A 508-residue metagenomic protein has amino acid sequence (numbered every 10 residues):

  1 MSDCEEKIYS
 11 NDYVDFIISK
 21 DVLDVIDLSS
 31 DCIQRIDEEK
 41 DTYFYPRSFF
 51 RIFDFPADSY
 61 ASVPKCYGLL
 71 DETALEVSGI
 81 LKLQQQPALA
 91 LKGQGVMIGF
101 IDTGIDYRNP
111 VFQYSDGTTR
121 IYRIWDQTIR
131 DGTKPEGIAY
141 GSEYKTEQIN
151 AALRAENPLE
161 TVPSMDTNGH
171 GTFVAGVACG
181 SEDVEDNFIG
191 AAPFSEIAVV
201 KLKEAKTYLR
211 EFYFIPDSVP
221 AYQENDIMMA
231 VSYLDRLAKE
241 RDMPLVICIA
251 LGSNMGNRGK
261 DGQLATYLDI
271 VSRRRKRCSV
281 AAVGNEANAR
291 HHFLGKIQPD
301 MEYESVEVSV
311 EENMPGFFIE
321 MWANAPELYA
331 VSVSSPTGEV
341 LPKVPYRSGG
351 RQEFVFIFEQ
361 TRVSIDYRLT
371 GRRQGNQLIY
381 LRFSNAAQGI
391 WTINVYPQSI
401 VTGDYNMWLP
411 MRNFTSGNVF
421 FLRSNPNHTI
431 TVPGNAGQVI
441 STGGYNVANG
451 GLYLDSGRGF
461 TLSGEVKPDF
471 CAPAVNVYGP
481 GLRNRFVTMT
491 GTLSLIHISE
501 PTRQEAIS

Functional and structural regions predicted by a protein language model:
M1-M97, G104-R120, G389-W391, H428-T429 (+1 more regions): Autoinhibitory propeptides
Q86-Q223, P315, P326-E327, A436-Q438 (+3 more regions): Subtilisin-like serine protease catalytic core
W125, R130, I138-K145, A289-Q377 (+2 more regions): Extracellular S/T/G-rich loop segment that most often corresponds to the catalytic His/Ser-adjacent loop
M229-G259, A282, Q398: Short acidic, glycine-rich surface-loop motifs adjacent to enzyme active sites
L264-L294: Catalytic cores of secreted or luminal carbohydrate-active enzymes
G371-L378, P397-R412: Short acidic/polar inter-strand loop motif in beta-rich domains
F383-S399: Noncatalytic modules at the cell exterior or secretory-pathway interfaces, chiefly beta-strand-rich lectin/adhesion
I496-H497, Q504-I507: Single conserved hydrophobic/aromatic residue that forms the stacking wall/gate of nucleotide- or nucleobase-binding
